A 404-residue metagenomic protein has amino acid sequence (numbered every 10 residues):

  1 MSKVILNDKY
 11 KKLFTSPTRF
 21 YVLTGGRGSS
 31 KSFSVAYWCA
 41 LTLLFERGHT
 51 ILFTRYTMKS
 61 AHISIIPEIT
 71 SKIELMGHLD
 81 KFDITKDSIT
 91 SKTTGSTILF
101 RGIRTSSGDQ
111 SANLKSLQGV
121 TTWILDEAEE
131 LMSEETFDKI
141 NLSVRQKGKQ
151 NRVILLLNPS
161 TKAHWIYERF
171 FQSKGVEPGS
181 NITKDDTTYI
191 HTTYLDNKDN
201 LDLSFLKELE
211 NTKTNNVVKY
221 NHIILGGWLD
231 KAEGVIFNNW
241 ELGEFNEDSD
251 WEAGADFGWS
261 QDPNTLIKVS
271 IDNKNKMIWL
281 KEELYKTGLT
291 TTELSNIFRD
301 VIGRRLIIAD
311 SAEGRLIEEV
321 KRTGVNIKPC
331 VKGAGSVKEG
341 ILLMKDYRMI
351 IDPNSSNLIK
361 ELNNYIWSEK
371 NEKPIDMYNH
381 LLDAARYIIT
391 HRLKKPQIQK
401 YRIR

Functional and structural regions predicted by a protein language model:
M1-T18: Pre-Walker A adenine-sensing motif
S32-R47: Walker A/P-loop NTP-binding motif
H49-A61: Conserved RecA-like ASCE P-loop NTPase motor core of nucleic-acid helicases/translocases
S60-T121: Inter-Walker segment of RecA-like/P-loop motor cores
D126-A128: Walker B catalytic acidic pair
E130-N200, L206-E210: ASCE P-loop NTPase helicase motor core
N197-A255: ATPase catalytic-site recognition across NTP-hydrolyzing enzymes
N264-I267, N273-D376, K395-P396, Y401-I403: Mg2+-dependent endonuclease catalytic cores in nucleic-acid-processing enzymes, primarily RNase H-like
